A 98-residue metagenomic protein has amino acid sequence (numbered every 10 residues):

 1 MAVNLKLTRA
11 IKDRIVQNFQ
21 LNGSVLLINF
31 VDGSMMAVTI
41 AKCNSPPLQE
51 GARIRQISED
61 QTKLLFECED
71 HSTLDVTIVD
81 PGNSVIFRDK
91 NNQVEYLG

Functional and structural regions predicted by a protein language model:
M1-G98: Surface-exposed, interaction-prone regions used to assemble/regulate multi-protein complexes
